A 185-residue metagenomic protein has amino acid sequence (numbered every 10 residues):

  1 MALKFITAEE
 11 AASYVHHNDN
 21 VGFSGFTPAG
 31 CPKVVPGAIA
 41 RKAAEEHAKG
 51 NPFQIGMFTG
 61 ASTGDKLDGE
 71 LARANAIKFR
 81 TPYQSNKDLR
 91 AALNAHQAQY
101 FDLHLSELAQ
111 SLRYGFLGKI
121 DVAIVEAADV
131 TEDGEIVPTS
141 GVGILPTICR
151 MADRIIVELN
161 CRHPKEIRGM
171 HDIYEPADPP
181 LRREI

Functional and structural regions predicted by a protein language model:
M1-I185: Conserved alpha/beta enzyme-core scaffold
